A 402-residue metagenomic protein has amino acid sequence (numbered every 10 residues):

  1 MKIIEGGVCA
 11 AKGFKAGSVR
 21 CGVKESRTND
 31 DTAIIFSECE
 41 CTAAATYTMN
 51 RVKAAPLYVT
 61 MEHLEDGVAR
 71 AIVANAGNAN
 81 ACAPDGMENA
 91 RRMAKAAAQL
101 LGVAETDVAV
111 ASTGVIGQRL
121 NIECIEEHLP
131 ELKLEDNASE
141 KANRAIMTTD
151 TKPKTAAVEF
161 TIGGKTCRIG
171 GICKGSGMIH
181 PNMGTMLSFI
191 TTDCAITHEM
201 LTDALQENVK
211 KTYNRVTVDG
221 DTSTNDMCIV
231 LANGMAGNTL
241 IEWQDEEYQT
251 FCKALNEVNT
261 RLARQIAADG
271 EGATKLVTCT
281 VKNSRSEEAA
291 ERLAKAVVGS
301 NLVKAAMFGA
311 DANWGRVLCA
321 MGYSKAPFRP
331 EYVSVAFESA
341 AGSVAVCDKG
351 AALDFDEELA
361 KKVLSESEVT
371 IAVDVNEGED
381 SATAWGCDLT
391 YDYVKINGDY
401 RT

Functional and structural regions predicted by a protein language model:
M1-E88, R92, A98-T402: A structural signal for small-residue-enriched, beta-sheet-centric alpha/beta enzyme cores and oligomeric scaffold folds
